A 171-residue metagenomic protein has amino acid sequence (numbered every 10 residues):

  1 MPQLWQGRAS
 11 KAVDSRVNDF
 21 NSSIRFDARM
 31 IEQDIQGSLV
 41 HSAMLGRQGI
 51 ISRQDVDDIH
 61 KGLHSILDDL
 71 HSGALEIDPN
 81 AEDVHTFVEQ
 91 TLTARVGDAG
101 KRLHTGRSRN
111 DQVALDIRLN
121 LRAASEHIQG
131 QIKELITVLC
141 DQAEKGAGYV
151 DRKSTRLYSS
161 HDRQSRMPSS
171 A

Functional and structural regions predicted by a protein language model:
M1-R156: A helix-coil-helix interface module used to build multimeric assemblies and to scaffold catalytic/cofactor sites
T155-S159, A171: Conserved small/polar residues in nucleotide/adenosyl-binding loops
H161-Q164: Low-complexity, intrinsically disordered or signal/transmembrane-proximal segments
